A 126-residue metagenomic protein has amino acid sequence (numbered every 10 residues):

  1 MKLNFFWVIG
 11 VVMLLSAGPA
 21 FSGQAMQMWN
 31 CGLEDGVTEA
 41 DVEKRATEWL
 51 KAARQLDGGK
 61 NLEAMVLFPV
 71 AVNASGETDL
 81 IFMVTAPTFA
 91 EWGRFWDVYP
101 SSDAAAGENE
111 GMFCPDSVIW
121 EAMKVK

Functional and structural regions predicted by a protein language model:
M1-V8: Bacterial N-terminal signal peptides that target proteins for export
M13-S102, F113-K126: Short S/T/G/P-rich N-terminal loop/turn motif that feeds into the first structured element of a domain
A106-G107: Surface-exposed, Gly/Pro/Thr- and Asp/Glu-enriched linker/hinge segments that connect structured elements
E110: Extracytoplasmic/periplasmic copper-protein system
